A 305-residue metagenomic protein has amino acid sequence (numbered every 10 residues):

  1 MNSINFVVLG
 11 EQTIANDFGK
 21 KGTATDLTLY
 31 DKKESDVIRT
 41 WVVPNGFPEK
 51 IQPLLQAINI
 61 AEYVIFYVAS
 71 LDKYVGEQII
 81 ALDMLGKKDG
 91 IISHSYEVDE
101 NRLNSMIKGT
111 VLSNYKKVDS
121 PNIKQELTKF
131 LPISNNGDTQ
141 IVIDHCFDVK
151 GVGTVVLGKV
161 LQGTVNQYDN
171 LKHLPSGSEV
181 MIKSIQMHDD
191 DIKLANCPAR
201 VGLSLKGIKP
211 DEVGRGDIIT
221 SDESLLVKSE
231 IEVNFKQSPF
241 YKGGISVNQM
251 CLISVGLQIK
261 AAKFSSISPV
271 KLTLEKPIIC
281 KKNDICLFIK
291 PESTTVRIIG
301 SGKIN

Functional and structural regions predicted by a protein language model:
M1-Y63, V68-S70, V160-Q167, L171-N305: C-terminal effector/interaction modules appended to NTPase cores
I51-Y115: Conserved C-terminal guanine-recognition region of P-loop GTPase G domains, centered on the G4
D72-G76, K124, P210: Amphipathic alpha-helical transducer elements in NTP-driven molecular machines
A81, L85, M106-T110, V149 (+3 more regions): Conserved, well-folded catalytic cores of nucleic-acid-processing and energy-transducing macromolecular machines
G86-V152: Canonical P-loop GTPase G-domain recognition
I141-G163, I185-Q186: Short catalytic-site patches enriched in acidic/histidine residues that coordinate or position cofactors/metals
